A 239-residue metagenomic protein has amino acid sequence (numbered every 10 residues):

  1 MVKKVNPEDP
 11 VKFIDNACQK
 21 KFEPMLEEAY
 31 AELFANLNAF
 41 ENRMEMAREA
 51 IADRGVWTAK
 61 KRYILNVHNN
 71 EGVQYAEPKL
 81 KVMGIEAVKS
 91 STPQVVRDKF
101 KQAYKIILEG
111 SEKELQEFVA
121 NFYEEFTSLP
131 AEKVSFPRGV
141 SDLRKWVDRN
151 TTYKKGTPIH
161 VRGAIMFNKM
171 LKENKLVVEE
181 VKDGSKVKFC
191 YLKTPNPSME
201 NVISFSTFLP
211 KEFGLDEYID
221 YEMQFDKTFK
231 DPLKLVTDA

Functional and structural regions predicted by a protein language model:
M1-A239: DNA-dependent DNA polymerase catalytic subunits
